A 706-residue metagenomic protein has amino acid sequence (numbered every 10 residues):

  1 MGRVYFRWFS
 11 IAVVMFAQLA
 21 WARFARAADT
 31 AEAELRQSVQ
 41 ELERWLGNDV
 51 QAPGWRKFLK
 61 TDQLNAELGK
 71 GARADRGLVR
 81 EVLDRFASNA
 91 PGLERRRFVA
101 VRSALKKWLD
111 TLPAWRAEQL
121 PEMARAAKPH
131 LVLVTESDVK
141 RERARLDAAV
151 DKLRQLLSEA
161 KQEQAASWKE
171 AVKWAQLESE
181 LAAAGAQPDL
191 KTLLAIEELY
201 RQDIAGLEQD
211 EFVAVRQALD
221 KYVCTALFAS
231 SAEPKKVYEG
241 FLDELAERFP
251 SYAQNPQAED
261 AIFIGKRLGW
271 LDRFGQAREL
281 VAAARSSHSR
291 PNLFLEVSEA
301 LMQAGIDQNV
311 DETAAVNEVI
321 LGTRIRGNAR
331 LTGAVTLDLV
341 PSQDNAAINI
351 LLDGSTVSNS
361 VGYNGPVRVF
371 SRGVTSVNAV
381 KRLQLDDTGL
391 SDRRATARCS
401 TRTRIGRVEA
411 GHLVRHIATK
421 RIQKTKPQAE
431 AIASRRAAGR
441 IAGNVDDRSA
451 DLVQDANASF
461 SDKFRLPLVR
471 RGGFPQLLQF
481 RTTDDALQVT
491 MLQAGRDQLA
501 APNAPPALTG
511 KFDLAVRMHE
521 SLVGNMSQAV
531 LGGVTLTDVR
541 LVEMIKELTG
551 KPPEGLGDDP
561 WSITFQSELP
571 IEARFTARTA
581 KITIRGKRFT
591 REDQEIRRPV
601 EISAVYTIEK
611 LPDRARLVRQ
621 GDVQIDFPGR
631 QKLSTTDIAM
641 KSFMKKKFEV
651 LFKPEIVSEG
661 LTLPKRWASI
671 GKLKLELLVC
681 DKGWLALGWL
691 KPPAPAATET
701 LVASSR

Functional and structural regions predicted by a protein language model:
G2-S10: Bacterial N-terminal signal peptides that target proteins for export
S10-Q18: Bacterial N-terminal signal peptides
A22-A28: Boundary at the C-terminal end of the N-terminal hydrophobic targeting segment
D29-G305, I417-Q620, F627-R706: Extended, low-charge, aliphatic-rich alpha-helical segments
R278-D344, V361, L677: Interfacial loop/beta elements and low-complexity acidic/Ser/Thr-rich segments of macromolecular assembly/processing
V335-L390, W561, L569-V605: N-terminal beta-strand/beta-hairpin edge segment
V374-S376, V380-G389, R394, R421-K424 (+3 more regions): Amphipathic, rod-like alpha-helical scaffolds used for oligomerization/assembly
G389-I422: Short acidic, glycine/tyrosine-flanked loop/strand segments centered on an H-E-D-like triad
